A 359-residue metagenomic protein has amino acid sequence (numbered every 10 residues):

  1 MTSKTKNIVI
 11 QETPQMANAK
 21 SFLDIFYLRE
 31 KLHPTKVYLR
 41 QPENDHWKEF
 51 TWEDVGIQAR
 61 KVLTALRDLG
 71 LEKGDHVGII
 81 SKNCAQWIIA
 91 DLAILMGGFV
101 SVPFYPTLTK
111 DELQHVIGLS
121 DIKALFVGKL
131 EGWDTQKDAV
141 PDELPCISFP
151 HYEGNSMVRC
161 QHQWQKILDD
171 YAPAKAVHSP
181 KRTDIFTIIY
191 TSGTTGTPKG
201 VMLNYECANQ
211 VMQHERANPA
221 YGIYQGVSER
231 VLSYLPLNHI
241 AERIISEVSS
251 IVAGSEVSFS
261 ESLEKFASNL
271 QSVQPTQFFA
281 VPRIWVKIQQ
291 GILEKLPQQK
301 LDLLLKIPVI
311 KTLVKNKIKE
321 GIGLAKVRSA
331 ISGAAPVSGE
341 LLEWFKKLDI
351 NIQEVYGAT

Functional and structural regions predicted by a protein language model:
N7, I25-F50: AMP-dependent adenylate-forming
Q11-K20, Q136, N155-I185, N316: Flexible, low-complexity linker/hinge segments
P34-V37, D169-Y190, T197, I223-R230: Conserved pre-ATP/AMP-binding loop-to-beta segment of ANL
Y38-C84, I88, L92, T109-I117 (+2 more regions): Conserved AMP-binding/adenylate-forming core of the ANL superfamily
E49-W52, F186-M212: Conserved AMP-binding A3 loop
D68, M96-K166: Structural core segment of the AMP-binding/adenylate-forming
H76, K82-V102, P106-K110, G118-A124 (+5 more regions): A short helix-loop-beta submotif of the ANL/AMP-binding
N209-S233, L237-K317, K326, N351: Conserved AMP-binding/adenylation subdomain of ANL enzymes
